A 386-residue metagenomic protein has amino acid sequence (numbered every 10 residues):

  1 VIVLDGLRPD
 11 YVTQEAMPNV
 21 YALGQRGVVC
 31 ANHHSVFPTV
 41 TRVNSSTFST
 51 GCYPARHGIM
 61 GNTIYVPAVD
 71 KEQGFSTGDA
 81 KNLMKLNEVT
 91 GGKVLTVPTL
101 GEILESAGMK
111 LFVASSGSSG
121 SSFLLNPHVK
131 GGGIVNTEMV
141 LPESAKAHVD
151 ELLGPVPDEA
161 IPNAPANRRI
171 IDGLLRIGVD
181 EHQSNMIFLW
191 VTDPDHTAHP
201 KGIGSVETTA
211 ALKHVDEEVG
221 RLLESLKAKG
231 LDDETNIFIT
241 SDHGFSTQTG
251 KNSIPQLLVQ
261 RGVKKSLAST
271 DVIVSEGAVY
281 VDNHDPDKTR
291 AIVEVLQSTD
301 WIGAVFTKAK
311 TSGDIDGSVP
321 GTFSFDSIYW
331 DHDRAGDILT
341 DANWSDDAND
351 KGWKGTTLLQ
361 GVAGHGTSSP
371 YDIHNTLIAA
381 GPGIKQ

Functional and structural regions predicted by a protein language model:
V1-P9, A22-G24, F48, L104 (+6 more regions): Beta-strand elements within well-structured catalytic alpha/beta cores of enzymes that handle phosphate/sulfate esters
V3, L7-R8, A16-N19, V29 (+10 more regions): Stable alpha-helical elements in mature extracytoplasmic
D5-P9, V29-C30, V36-V40, P54-A55 (+8 more regions): Solvent-exposed loop/turn segments at secondary-structure junctions within structured extracellular/periplasmic domains
G6-Y11, S35, L86-G91, G101 (+5 more regions): Second-shell loop/turn segments in exported
D10-I59, T63, K110-V113: Short, structured active-site-proximal loop/turn typified by the sulfatase FGly-forming signature C/S-X-P-X-R
A31, P38-V40, N62-V89, P127 (+4 more regions): Secreted, luminal/periplasmic, and some membrane-associated catalytic domains that remodel anionic oxygen-ester
Y53, I59-G202, Q297-D300, A304 (+1 more regions): His/Asp/Glu-rich, glycine-adjacent segments that coordinate divalent cations and/or stabilize oxyanion chemistry on
G352-Q386: Low-complexity, glycine/alanine/valine/leucine- and proline-rich hydrophobic stretches
